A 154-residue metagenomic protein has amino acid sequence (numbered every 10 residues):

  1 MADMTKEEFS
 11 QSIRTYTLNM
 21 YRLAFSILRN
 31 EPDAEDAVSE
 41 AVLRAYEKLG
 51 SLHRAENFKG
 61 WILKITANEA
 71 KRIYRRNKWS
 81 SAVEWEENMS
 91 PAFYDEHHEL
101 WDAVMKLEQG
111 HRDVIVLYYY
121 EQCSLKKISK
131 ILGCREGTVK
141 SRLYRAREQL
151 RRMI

Functional and structural regions predicted by a protein language model:
M1-R22, R112: A short, charge-rich alpha-helical start-of-domain segment used by transcription regulators
A2-D3, E40-N57, R76-K78: Sigma70-family region 2
I13-E31, K48, M153: Amphipathic, Lys/Arg- and hydrophobic-enriched alpha-helical face
M20, A24, A34-A45, I65 (+3 more regions): Short, small-hydrophobic-rich alpha-helical interface motif
G50-H53, K64-V83, R145: Arg/Lys-rich amphipathic alpha helix in sigma70-family domain 2
R72, W79-M105, S124-K126: Internal acidic/polar
V114-Y118: A short pre-motif secondary-structure segment
L132-I154: DNA-recognition helix of helix-turn-helix
